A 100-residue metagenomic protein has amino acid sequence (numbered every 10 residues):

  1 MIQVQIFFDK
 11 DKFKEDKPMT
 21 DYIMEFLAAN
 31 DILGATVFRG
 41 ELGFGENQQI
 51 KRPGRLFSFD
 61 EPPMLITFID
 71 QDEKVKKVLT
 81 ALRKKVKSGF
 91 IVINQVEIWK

Functional and structural regions predicted by a protein language model:
M1-K100: Positively charged, small/polar-rich N-terminal and surface patches that mediate targeting and assembly and bind
